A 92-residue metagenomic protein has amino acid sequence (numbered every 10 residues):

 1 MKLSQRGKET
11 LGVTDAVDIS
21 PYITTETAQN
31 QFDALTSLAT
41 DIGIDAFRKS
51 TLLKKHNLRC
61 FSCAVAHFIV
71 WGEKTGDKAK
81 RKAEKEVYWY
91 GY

Functional and structural regions predicted by a protein language model:
M1-G7, S37, D41-I44: Peptidoglycan-targeting cell-wall enzymes and recognition modules
R6-V17, Y22-E26, I44-Y92: Long, amphipathic alpha-helical surface segments
T27-Q31: Extracellular/periplasmic catalytic domains that process cell-envelope and extracellular macromolecules
F32-A39, V65-I69: Short alpha-helical scaffolding segments that buttress acidic/His motifs in well-ordered protein cores
